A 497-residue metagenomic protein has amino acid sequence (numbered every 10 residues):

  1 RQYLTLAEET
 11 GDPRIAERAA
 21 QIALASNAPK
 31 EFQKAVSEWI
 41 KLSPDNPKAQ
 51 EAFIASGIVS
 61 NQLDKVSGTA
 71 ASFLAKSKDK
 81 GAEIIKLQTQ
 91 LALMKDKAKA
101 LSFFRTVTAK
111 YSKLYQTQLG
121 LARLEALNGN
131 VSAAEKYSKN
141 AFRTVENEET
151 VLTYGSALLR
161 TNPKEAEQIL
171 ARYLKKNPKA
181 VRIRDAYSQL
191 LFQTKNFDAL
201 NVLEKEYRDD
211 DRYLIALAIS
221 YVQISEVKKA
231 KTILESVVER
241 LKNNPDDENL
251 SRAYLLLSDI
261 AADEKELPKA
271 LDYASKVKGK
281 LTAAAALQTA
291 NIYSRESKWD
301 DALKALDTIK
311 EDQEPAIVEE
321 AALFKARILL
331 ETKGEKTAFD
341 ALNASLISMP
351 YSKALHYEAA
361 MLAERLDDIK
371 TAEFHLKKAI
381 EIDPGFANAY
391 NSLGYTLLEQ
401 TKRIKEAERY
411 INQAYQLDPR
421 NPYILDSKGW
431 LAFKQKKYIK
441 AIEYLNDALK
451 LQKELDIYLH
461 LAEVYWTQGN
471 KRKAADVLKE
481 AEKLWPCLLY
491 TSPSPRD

Functional and structural regions predicted by a protein language model:
E9, L42, K76, K110 (+12 more regions): Structural marker of alpha-solenoid helical repeat scaffolds
D12-P13, N46, K80, L114 (+11 more regions): Residue-level recognition of tetratricopeptide repeat
I15-A16, A49, E83, T117 (+10 more regions): TPR alpha-solenoid repeat register
R18-A19, A52, K86, G120 (+10 more regions): Canonical tetratricopeptide repeat
A25, V59, L93, L127 (+11 more regions): Register position in tetratricopeptide repeats
Y490-D497: Conserved small/polar residues in nucleotide/adenosyl-binding loops
